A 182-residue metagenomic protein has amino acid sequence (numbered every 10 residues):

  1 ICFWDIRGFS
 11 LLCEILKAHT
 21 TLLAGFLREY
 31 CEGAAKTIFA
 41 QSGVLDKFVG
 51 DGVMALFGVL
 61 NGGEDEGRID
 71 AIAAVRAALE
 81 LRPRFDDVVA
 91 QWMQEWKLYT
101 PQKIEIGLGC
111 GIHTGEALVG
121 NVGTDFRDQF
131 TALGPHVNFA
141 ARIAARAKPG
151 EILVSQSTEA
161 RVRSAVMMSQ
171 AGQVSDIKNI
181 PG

Functional and structural regions predicted by a protein language model:
I1-R76: Catalytic NTP-binding/metal-coordinating core of nucleotidyl cyclase/transferase enzymes
R7, E116-A117, N138, S157: Alpha-helix/helix-capping structural signal
L12, L56, G120-N121, R161-V162: Residues that scaffold the ATP/ADP-binding catalytic core of kinase and kinase-like folds
T21, I69, D128-T131, I152-L153 (+1 more regions): Catalytic cores and conserved motifs of cyclic dinucleotide signaling enzymes
G33, A78-L81, F85, A140: Cytosolic nucleotide-binding catalytic cores of signal-transduction proteins
Q41-V49, R82-G111, P181: Catalytic core regions of nucleotide second-messenger enzymes
G67-A71, V75, T100-Q102, G109 (+2 more regions): Catalytic-core segments of nucleotide cyclases and related cyclic-nucleotide turnover enzymes
A117, R146-G182: Cytosolic regulatory/linker segments at or just downstream of nucleotide-handling modules in signal-transduction
